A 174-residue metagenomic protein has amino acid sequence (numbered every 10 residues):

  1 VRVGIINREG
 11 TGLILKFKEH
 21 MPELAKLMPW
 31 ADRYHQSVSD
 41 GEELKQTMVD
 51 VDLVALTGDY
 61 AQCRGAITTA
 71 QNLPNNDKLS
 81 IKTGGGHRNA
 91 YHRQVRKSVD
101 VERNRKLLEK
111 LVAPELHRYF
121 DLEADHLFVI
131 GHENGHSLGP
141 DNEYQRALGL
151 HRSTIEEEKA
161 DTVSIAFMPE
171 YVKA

Functional and structural regions predicted by a protein language model:
V1-A113, D121: Contiguous, non-catalytic segments that form substrate-binding/exosite surfaces or channel walls
D32-H35, E133-N134, L138, F167-Y171: Sec/Tat-exported extracytoplasmic proteins
V38-G41, R146-L148, K173-A174: Short, glycine/acidic-rich hinge or "gate" loops at secondary-structure transitions that mediate conformational
N104-V112, G139-Q145, P169: Short acidic (Asp/Glu) and glycine-rich catalytic loops that position anionic groups and cofactors
Y119-L127, R152-K159: Secondary-structure capping and boundary motifs in well-ordered enzyme cores
L122, I165-A174: Long, well-structured alpha-helical subdomains associated with metal-dependent extracellular/ecto-lumenal hydrolases
A124-D141, Q145, A160, I165: Active-site recognition of the HExxH zinc-binding catalytic motif
N142-I155: Short helix/strand-bridging catalytic loops that position acidic/His residues to coordinate divalent metals and engage
